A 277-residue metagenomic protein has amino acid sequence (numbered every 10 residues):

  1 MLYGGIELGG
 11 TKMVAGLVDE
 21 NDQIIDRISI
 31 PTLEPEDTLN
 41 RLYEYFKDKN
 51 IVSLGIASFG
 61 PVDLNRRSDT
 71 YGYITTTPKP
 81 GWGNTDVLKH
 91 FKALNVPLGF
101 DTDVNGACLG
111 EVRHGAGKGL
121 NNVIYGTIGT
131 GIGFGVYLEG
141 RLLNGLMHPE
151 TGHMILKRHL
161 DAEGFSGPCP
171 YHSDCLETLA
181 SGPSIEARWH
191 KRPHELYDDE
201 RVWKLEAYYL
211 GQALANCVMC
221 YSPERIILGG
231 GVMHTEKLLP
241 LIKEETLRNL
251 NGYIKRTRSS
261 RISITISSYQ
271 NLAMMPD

Functional and structural regions predicted by a protein language model:
M1-L54, V62-T70, K89-V96, G110-L120 (+2 more regions): ATP-binding/phosphotransfer module of carbohydrate and carboxylate kinases, centering on a glycine-rich
E7, D103, G129: Active-site glycine-centered loops adjacent to acidic/histidine catalytic or metal-binding residues that shape
T11-K12, G129-G131: Short, small/polar residue-rich loop motifs at catalytic or cofactor-binding pockets
S68-G83: A charged helix-plus-loop insertion that forms the helical arch/lid used to bind and gate nucleic-acid substrates
L98-G106: General beta-strand structural signal in soluble alpha/beta enzymes
V104, I132, G231-V232: Active-site metal-binding loops of divalent metal-dependent hydrolases
L143-L160: A conserved active-site-flanking secondary-structure segment within enzyme catalytic domains
